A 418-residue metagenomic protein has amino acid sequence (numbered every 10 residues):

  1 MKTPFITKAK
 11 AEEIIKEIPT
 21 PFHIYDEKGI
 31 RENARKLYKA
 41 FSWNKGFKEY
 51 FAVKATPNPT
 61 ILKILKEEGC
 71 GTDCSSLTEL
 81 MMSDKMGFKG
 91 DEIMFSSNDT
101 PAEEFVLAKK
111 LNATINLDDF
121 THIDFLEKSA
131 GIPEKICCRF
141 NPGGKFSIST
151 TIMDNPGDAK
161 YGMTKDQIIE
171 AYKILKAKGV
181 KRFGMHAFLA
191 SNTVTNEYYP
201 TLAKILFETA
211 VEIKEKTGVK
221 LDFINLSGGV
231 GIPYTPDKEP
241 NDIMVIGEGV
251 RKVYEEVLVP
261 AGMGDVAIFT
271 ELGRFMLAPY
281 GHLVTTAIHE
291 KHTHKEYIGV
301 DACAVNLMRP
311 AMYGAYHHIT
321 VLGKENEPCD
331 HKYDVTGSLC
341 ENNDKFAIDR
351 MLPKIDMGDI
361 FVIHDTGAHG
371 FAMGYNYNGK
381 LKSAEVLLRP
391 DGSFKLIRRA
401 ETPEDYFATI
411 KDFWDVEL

Functional and structural regions predicted by a protein language model:
M1-I115, F120-E134, K173-A177, K181 (+4 more regions): A charged N-terminal "starter" segment
I30, K54, S76, A108 (+6 more regions): Conserved, mostly hydrophobic/aromatic
F51, T72-S75, F95, N116-D119 (+6 more regions): General beta-strand structural signal in soluble alpha/beta enzymes
P57-T60, M82, P101-A102, D124 (+7 more regions): Flexible loop/turn segments at secondary-structure boundaries
G131-K145: Glycine-rich, aromatic-flanked loop segments that form ligand/cofactor-binding clefts across common enzyme folds
P142-H289: Active-site loop/helix belt of alpha/beta enzymes
L258, M263-L418: Charged (often Lys/Glu-rich) extended helix/loop segments that serve as interaction or gating elements
